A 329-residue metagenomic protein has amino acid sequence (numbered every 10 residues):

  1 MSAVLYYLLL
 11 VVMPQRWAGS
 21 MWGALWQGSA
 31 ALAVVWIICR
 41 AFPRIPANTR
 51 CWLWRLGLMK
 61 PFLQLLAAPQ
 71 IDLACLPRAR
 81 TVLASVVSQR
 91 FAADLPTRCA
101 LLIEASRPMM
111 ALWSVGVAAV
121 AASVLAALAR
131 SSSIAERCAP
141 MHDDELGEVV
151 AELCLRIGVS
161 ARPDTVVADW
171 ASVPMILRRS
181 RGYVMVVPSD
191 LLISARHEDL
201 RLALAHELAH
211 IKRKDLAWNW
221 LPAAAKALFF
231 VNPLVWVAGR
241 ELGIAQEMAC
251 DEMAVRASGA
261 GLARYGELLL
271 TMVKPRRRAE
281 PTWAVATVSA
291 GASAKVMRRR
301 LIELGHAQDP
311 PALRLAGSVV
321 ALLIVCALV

Functional and structural regions predicted by a protein language model:
M1-V329: Hydrophobic topogenic segments
